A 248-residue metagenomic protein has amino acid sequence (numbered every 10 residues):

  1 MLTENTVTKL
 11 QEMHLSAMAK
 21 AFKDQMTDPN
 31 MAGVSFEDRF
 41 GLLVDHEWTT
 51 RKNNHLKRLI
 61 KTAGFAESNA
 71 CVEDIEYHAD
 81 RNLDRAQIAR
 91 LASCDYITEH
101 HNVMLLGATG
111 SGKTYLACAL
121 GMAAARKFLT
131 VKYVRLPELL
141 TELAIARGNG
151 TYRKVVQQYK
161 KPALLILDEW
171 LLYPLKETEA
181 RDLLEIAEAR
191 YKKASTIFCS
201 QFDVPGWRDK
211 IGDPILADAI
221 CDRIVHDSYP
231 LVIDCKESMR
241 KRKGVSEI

Functional and structural regions predicted by a protein language model:
M1-K20: Charged, compositionally biased N-terminal leader segments and the immediate start of the first structured element
E12-L15, P29-E37, H46, F65 (+5 more regions): Conserved phosphate/pyrophosphate-binding and hydrolysis machinery centered on Walker-type P-loop NTPases, extending
S16-S68: Interdomain "pre-motor" coupling segment immediately N-terminal to P-loop NTPase/helicase cores
F22, E138-K160, W170-I248: Replace "adjacent to P-loop NTPase cores in ATP/GTP-dependent enzymes" with "adjacent to NTP-binding cores
E37, L83-K161: Conserved P-loop
N53-L106: Extended interfacial segments that mediate partner engagement and assembly in macromolecular machines
